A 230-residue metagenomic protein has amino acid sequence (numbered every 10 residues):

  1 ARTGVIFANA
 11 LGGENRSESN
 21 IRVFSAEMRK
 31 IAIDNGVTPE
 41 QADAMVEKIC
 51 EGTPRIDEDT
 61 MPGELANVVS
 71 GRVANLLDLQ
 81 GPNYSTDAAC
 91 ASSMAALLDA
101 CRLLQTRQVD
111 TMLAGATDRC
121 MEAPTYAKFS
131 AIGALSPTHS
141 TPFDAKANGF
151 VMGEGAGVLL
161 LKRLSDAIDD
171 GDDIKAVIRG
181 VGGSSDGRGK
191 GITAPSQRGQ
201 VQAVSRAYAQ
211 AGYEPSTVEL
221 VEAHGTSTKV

Functional and structural regions predicted by a protein language model:
A1-V230: Condensing-enzyme catalytic core of the thiolase-fold
